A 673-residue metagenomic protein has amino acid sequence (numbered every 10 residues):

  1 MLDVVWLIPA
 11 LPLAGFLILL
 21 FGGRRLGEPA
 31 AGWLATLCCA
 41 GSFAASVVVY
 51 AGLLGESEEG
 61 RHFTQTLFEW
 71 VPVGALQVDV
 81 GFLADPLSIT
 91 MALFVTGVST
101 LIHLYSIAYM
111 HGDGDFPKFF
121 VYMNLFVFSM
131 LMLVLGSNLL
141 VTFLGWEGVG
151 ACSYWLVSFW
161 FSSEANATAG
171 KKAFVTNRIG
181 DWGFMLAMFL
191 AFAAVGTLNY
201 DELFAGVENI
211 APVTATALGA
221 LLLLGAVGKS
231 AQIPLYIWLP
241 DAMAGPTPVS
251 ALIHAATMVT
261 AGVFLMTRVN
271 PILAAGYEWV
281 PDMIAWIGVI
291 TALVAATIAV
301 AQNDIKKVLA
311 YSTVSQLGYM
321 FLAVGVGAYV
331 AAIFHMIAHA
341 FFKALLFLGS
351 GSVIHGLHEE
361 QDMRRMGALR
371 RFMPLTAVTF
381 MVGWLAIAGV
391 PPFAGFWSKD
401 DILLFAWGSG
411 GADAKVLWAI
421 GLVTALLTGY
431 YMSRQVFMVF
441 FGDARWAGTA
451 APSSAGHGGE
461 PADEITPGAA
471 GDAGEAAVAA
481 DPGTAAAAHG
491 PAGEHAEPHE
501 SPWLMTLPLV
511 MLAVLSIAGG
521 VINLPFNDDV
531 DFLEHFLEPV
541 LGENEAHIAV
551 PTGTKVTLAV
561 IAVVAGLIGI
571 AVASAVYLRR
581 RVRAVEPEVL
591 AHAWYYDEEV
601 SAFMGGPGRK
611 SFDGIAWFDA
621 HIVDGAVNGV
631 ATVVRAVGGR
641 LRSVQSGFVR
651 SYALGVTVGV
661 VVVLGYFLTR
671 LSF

Functional and structural regions predicted by a protein language model:
M1-V4, G22-V121, A193-P212, I237 (+4 more regions): Transmembrane helix-loop-helix hairpins at membrane boundaries of multipass inner-membrane proteins
E28-S42, K171-D181, R371-F380, H499-V514 (+1 more regions): Alpha-helical transmembrane segments and their helix-start/interface "positive-inside/aromatic belt" motifs in integral
L37-L54, G180-F189, F380-A388, P508-D528 (+2 more regions): Hydrophobic alpha-helical membrane-insertion segments
E59-Q77, N199-V207, S398-F405, S409 (+1 more regions): Membrane-interfacial helical/loop segments at transmembrane boundaries in membrane proteins
G74-L83, W503, V514, P525-I561 (+1 more regions): Aromatic-capped, Gly/Pro-kinked transmembrane alpha-helices
A75-V95, T214-A226, L417-A425, A546-G569: Hydrophobic alpha-helical transmembrane segments
T100-G145, A151-E494: Hydrophobic transmembrane alpha-helices and their helix-loop junctions in integral membrane proteins
W446, A455-P467, G471-I568: Hard-cation-handling environments
